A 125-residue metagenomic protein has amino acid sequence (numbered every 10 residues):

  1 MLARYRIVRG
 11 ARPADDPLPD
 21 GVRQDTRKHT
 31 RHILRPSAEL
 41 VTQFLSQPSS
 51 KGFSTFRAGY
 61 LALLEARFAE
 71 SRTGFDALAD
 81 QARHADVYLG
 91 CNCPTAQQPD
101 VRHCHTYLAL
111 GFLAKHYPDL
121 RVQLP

Functional and structural regions predicted by a protein language model:
M1-P125: Residues lining hydrophobic/aromatic ligand-binding pockets adjacent to catalytic sites
